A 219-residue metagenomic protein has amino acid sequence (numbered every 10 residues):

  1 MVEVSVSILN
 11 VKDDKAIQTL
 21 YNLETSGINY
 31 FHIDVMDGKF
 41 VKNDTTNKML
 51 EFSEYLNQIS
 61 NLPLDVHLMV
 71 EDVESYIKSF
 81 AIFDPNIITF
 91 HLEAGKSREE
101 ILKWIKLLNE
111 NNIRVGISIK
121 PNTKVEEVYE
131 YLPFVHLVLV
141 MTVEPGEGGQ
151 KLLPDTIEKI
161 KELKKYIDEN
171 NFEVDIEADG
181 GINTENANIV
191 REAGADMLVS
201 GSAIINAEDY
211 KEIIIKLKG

Functional and structural regions predicted by a protein language model:
V2-S7, F31-I33, L64-L68, I88-F90 (+4 more regions): Hydrophobic faces of well-ordered beta-strands that scaffold small-molecule active sites in alpha/beta enzyme cores
S7-V11, M36-G38, M69-V73, E93-G95 (+4 more regions): Active-site beta-loop-alpha junctions enriched in small/polar residues
A16-L23, D72-I82, T123-V135, G181-L198: Catalytic cores of alpha/beta
F31-L50, L92-G95, V143-G149: Glycine-rich, proline-tolerant flexible connector loops at the mouths of alpha/beta enzymes
T45-L102, I117: Glycine/small-residue-rich loop that forms an oxyanion/phosphate-binding "nest" at active or ligand-binding sites
T46-V66, L107-G116, T156-I176, G180 (+1 more regions): Alpha-helix-loop-beta-strand connector modules within alpha/beta enzyme cores
I88-K96, L139-Q150, A193-I214: Glycine-rich phosphate-binding active-site loops on the catalytic face of alpha/beta enzymes
S118-T156: Histidine/lysine/aspartate-rich catalytic loop segments that bind and position anionic ligands
